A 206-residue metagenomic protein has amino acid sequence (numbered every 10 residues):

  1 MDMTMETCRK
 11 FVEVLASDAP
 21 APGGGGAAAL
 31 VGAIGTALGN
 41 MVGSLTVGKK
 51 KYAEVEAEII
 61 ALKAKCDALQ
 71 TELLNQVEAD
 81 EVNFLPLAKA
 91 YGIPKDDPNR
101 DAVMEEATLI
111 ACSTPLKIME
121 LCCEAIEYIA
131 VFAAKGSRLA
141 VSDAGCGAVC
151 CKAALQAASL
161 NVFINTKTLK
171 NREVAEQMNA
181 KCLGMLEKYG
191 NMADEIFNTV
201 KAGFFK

Functional and structural regions predicted by a protein language model:
M3-A21: Short, hydrophobic/aliphatic alpha-helical segments
S17-N40, A140-A158: Conserved phosphate/anionic-ligand binding catalytic regions in large, soluble enzymes, centered on
L30-I34, L62, L69-Q76, A107 (+6 more regions): Amphipathic alpha-helix face/heptad-repeat signature
M41-A53: Transmembrane signal-anchor/signal-peptide helices with a preference for the extracytoplasmic
K50-K89, M185: A structural-propensity feature for long, helix-poor, extended segments
A79-Y91, A193-K206: Long, charge-rich low-complexity segments
D80-V149, A153, N165: Amphipathic alpha-helical interface segments
I118, A125-Y128, A140-T199, K206: Preference for long, well-ordered alpha-helical segments
